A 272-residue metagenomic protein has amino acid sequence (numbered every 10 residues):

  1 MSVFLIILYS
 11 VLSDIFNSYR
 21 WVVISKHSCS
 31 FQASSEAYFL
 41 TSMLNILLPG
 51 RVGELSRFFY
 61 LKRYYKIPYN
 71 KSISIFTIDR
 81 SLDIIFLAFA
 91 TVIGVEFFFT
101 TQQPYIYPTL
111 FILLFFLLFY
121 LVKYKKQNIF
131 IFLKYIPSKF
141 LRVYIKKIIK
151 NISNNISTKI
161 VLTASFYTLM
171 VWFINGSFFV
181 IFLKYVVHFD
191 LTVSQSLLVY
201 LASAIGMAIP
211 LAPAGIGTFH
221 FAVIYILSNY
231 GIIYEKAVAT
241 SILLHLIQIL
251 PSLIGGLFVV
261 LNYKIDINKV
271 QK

Functional and structural regions predicted by a protein language model:
M1-F39, F97, Q102-A208, T240-I242 (+1 more regions): Predominantly cytoplasmic-facing regulatory/coupling regions of multi-pass membrane proteins
V22-C29, F58-N70, S74: Transmembrane-helix boundary and interhelical linker motifs in polytopic inner-membrane proteins
A33-E36, E54-L55, I67-R80, I232-L243: Membrane-interface alpha-helices at helix entry/exit sites of multi-pass transporters
F39-S56, I152: Short intracellular "coupling" helices and adjacent cytoplasmic loop segments at the cytosolic face of multi-pass
L44-L48, I73-V95, I242-I254: Membrane-embedded alpha-helical segments of transport systems, primarily multispan ion/solute transporters
L44-P49, Y200-H220: Transmembrane alpha-helix interface/packing and boundary motifs in multi-pass membrane proteins, characterized by
E54-R63, L211-S228: Re-entrant/interfacial helical elements at transmembrane boundaries that shape and gate the permeation pathway
